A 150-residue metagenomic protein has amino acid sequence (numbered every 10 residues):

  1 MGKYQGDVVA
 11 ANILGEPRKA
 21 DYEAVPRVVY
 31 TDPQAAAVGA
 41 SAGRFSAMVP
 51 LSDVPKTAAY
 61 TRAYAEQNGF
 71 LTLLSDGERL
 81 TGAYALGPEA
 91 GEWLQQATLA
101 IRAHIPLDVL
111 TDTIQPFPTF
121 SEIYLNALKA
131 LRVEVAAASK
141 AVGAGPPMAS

Functional and structural regions predicted by a protein language model:
M1-E23, A103-L107: Internal hydrophobic alpha-helix adjacent to the cofactor/substrate pocket in enzyme cavities
K19, R27-S150: Flexible, glycine-rich terminal cap/loop adjacent to redox cofactors in electron-transfer oxidoreductases
